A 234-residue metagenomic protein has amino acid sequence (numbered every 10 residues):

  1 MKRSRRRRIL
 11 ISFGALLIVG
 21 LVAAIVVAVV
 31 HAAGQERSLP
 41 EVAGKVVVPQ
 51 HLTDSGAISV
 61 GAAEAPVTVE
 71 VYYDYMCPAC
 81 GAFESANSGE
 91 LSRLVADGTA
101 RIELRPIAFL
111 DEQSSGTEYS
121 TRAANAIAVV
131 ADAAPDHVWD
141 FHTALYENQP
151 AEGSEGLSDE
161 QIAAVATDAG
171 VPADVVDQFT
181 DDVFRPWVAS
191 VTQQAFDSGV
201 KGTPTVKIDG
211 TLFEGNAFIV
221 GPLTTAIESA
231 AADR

Functional and structural regions predicted by a protein language model:
M1-P40, A164-R234: C-terminal cap of thioredoxin/glutaredoxin-like
S38-V48: Juxtamembrane extracytosolic/periplasmic "stalk" immediately C-terminal to the first targeting helix
Q50-P66: A short beta-strand-turn-helix
A62-E84: Local sequence-structure signature of Cys/Sec-based thiol-disulfide redox active-site neighborhoods
A63, L94-D97, D197-K201: Extracellular/periplasmic catalytic domains that process cell-envelope and extracellular macromolecules
P66-V67, G98-R101, D136-V138, V171-D174 (+1 more regions): Loop/turn elements at helix/coil->beta-strand transitions in domains of secreted/extracellular proteins
T68-Y72, R101-R105, T205-K207: Soluble periplasmic/extracytoplasmic beta-strand elements of cell-envelope proteins
Y75, G81-D159: Structural alpha/beta surface segment adjacent to cysteine/selenocysteine redox centers across thiol/disulfide enzymes
